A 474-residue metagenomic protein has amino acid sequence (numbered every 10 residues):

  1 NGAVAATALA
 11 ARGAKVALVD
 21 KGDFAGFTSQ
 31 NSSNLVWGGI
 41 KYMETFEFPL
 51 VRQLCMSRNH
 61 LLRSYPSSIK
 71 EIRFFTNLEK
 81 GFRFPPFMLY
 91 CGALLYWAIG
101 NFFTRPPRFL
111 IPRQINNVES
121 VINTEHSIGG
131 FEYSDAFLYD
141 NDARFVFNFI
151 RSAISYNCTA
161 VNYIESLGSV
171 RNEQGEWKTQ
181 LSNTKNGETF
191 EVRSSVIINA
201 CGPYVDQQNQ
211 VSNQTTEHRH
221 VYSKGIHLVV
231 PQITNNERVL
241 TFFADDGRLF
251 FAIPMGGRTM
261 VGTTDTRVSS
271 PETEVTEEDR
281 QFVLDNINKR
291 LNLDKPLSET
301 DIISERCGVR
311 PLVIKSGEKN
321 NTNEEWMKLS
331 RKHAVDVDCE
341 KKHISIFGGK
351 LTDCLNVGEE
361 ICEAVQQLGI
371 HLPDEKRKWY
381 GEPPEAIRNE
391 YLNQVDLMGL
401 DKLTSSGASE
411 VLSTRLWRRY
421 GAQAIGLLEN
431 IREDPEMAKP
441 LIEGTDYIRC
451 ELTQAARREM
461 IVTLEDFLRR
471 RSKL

Functional and structural regions predicted by a protein language model:
N1-G2: Hydrophobic/small residue at the entry helix of a nucleotide-binding pocket
A6, A10-A11, S152: Gly/Ala-rich phosphate-binding loop of Rossmann-like dinucleotide-binding domains, activating on the conserved
A10-N31: Glycine-rich FAD pyrophosphate-binding loop
N34-V118: Dinucleotide-binding Rossmann-like beta1-alpha1 core, especially the glycine-rich loop that anchors the ADP
P107, S127, D142-N148, S152 (+4 more regions): C-terminal catalytic lobe of FAD-dependent flavoproteins
N162-W177: A conserved short coil-to-beta-strand element within the FAD-binding core of flavoproteins
K185-V196: Core beta-strand elements of the Rossmann-like FAD/NAD(P) dinucleotide-binding domain in flavoenzyme oxidoreductases
S194-D206, I233, D265, L351: Glycine-/small-residue-rich beta->alpha transition segments that form the dinucleotide
